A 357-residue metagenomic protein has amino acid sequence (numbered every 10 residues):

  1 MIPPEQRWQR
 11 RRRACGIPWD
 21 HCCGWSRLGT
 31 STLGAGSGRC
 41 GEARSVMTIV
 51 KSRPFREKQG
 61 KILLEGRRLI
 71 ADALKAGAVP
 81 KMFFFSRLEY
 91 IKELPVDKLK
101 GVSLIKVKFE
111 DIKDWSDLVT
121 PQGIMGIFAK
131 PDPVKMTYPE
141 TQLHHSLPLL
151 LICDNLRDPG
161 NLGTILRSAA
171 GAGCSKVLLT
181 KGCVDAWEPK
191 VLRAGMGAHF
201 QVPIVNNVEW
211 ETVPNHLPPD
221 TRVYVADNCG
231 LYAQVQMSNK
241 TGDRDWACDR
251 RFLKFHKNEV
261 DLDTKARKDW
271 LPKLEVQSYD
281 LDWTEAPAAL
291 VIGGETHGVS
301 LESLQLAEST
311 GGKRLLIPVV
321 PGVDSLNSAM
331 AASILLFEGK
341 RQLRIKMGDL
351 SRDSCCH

Functional and structural regions predicted by a protein language model:
M1-H357: Post-transcriptional modification and biogenesis factors for structured RNAs of the translation apparatus
